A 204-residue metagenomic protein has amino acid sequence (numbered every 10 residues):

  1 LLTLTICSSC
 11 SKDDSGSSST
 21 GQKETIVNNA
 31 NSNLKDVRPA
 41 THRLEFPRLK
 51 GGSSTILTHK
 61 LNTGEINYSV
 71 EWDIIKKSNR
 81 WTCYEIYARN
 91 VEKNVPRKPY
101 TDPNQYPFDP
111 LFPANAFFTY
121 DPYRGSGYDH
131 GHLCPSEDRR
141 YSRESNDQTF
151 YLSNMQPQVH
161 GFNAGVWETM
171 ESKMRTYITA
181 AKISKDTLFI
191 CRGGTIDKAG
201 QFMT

Functional and structural regions predicted by a protein language model:
T5-S9: C-terminal motif of bacterial Sec signal peptides marking the signal peptidase cleavage site
C10-T204: Domain-level detector for secreted/extracellular nuclease and nuclease-toxin modules, and for the ENPP-like C-terminal
